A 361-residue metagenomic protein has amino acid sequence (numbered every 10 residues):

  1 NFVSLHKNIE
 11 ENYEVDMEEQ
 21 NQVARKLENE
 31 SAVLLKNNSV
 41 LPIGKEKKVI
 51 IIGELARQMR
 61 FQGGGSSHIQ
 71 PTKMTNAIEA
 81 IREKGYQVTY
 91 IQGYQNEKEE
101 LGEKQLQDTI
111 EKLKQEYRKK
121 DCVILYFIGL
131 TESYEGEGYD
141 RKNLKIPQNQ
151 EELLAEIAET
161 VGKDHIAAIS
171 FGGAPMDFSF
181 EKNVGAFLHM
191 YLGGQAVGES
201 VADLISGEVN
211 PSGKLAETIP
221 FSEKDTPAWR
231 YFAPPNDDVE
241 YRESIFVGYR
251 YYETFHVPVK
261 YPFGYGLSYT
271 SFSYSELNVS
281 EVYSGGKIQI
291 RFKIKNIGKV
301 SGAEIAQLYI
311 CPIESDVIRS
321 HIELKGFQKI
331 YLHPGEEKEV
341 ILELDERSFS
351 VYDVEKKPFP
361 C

Functional and structural regions predicted by a protein language model:
F2-C361: C-terminal non-catalytic regions of proteins with extracellular/luminal or membrane-system context
